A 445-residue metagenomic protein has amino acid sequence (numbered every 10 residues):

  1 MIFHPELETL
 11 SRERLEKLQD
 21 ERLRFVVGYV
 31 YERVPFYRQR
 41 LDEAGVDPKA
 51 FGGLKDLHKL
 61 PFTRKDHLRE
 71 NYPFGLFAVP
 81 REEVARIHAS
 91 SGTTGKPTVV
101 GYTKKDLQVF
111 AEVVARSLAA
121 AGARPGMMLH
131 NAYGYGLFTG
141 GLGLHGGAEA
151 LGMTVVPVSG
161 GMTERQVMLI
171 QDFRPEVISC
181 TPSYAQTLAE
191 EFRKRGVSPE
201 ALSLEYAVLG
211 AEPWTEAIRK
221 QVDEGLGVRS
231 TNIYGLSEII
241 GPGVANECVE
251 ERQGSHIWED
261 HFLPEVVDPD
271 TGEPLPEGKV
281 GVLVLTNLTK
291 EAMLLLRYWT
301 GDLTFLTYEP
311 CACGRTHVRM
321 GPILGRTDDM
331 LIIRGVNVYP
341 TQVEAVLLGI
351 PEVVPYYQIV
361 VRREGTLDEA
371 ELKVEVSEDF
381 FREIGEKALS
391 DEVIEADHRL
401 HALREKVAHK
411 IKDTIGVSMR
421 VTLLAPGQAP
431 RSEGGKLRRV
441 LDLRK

Functional and structural regions predicted by a protein language model:
M1-A89, T94-E112, R116-A120, T366-K373 (+4 more regions): Nucleotide 5′-phosphate-binding alpha/beta core
H4-E6, T63-T231, I239, G243-G254 (+4 more regions): Active-site phosphate/ATP/adenylate-binding loop shared across adenylate-forming ligases
L7, H256, P322-R326: Short, flexible turn/loop "capping" segments at secondary-structure junctions
E21, G52, F173, L202 (+2 more regions): Structured loop/turn residues at beta-strand edges in well-structured enzyme cores
G95, G196, T271-G272, G435: Detector for glycine-centered tight turns/loop "hinges" at secondary-structure junctions
I178, T289-I415, G434-G435: AMP-binding/adenylate-forming catalytic core of the ANL superfamily
E205, W214-P310: Conserved AMP-binding/adenylate-forming
